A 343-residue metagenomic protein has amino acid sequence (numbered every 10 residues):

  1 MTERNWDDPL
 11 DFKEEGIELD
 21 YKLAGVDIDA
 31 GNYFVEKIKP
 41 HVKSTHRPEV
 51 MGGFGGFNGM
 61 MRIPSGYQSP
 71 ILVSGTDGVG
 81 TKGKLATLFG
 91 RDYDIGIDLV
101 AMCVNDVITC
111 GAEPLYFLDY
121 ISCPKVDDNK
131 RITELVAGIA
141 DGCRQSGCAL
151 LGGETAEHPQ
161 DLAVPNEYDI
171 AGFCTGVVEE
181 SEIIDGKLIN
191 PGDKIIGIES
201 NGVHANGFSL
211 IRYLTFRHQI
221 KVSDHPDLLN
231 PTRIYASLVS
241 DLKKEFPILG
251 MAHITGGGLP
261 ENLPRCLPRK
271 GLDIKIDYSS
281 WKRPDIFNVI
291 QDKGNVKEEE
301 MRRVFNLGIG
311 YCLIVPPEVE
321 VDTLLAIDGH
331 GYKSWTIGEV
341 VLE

Functional and structural regions predicted by a protein language model:
E3-W6, F12, G16-G25, K130-A149 (+3 more regions): Glycine-/charge-enriched secondary-structure boundary and capping motifs
E18-T45: Acidic/polar, glycine-rich intrinsically disordered N-terminal extensions of enzymes
V26, A30, I95, N206 (+1 more regions): A generic structural signal for residues located within well-ordered alpha-helices of large catalytic or ligand-binding
V35, Y67, G80, E157 (+4 more regions): Residue-level detector of flexible, active-site-proximal loop/helix-junction positions within diverse enzyme catalytic
E36-M51, R265-Y278: Compositionally biased, low-complexity linear motifs
P40-N201: Glycine-rich phosphate/pyrophosphate-binding loop regions near the starts of catalytic domains
E180-H225, P260: Short, acidic (Asp/Glu-rich) active-site segment that either coordinates a divalent metal cofactor
